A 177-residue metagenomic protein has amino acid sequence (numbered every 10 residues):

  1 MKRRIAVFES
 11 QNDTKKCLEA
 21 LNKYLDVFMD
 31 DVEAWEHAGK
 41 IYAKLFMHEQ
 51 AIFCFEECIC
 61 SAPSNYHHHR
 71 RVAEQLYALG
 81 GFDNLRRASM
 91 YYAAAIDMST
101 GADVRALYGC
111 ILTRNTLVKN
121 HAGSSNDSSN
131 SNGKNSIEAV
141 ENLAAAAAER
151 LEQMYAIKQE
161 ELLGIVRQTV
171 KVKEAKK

Functional and structural regions predicted by a protein language model:
M1-K2, F8, V32-A38, Y42 (+3 more regions): Canonical tetratricopeptide repeat
M1-M29: A generic tandem-repeat structural signature
N12, G39, F46, Q50-F53 (+1 more regions): Heptad-repeat alpha-helical rod positions in long coiled-coil/spectrin-like domains
T14, H48, F82-L85: TPR-repeat structural position
K23-Y24, E57-C58, A94-A95: Canonical positions in the second alpha-helix
V27, S61, M98-S99: Structural marker of alpha-solenoid helical repeat scaffolds
Y66-K177: Eukaryotic alpha-helical solenoid repeat scaffolds
